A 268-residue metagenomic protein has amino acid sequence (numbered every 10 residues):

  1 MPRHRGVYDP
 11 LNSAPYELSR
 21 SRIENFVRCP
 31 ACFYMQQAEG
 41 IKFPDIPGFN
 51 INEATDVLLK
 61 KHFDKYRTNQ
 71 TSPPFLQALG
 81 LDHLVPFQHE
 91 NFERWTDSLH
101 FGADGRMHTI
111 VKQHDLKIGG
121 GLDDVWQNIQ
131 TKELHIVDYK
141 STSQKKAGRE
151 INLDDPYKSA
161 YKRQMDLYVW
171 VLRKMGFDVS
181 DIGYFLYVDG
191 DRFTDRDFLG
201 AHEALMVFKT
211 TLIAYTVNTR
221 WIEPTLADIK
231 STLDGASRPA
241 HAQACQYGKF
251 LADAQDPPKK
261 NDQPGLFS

Functional and structural regions predicted by a protein language model:
M1, L11, E17-L18, V171-S268: Metal-dependent nuclease catalytic regions and adjoining charged, substrate-binding loops involved in nucleic-acid end
M1-E133, L266-F267: Metal-dependent nuclease catalytic cores that hydrolyze phosphodiester bonds in DNA/RNA, characterized by
I23-E24, F49-K60, K158, K162 (+2 more regions): Generic detection of long, well-ordered alpha-helical segments
Y34-M35, K42-P44, S143-A147, D191-R196 (+1 more regions): Short catalytic/ligand-binding loop motif for oxyanion handling, primarily in non-cytosolic enzymes, centered on
I46, P73, S159, A244-G248: Serine-centered coil/turn micro-motif
H100-W221: Mg2+/Mn2+-dependent nuclease catalytic core
